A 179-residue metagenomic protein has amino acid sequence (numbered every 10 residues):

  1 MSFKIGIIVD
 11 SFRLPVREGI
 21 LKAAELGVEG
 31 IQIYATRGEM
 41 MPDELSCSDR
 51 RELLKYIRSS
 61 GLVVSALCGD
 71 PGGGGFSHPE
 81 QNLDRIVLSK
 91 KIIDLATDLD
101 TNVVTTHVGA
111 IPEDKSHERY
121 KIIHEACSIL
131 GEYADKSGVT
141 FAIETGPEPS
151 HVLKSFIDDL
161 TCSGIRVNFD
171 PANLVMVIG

Functional and structural regions predicted by a protein language model:
M1-G6, L54-R58: N-terminal amphipathic alpha-helix/helix-capping segment at the start of soluble metabolic enzymes
F3-V9, I31-I33, V64-G69, V104-T106 (+2 more regions): Hydrophobic faces of well-ordered beta-strands that scaffold small-molecule active sites in alpha/beta enzyme cores
D10-F12, T36, G72, G109 (+1 more regions): Flexible loop residues that form catalytic and substrate-binding hotspots at small-molecule/glycan-binding clefts
P15-E18, Y56-S59, V63, G75-V167 (+1 more regions): Active-site acidic/histidine proton-transfer and metal-coordination neighborhood in alpha/beta enzyme cores
V16-T36, D100: Catalytic domains of carbohydrate-active enzymes, especially glycoside hydrolases
Q32-R58, H107-K115: Glycine-rich, proline-tolerant flexible connector loops at the mouths of alpha/beta enzymes
E39-M40, A172-M176: Short gly/pro/ser/thr-enriched loop/turn and capping motifs at secondary-structure boundaries
G179: Bacterial c-di-GMP phosphodiesterase catalytic domain signature
